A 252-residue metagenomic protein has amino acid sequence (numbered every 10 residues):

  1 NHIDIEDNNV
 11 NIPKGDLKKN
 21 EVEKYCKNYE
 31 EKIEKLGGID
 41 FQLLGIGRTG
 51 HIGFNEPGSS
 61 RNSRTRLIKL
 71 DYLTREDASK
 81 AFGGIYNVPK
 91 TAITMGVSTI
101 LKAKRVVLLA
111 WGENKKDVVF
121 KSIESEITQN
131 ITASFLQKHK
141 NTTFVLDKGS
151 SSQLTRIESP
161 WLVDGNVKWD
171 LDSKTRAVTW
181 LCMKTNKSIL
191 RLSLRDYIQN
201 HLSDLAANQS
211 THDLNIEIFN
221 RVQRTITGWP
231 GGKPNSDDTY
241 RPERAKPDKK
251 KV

Functional and structural regions predicted by a protein language model:
N1-F41, G165-R176, W180-I189, L202 (+1 more regions): Ligand-binding beta-strand-loop-alpha-helix segment within the catalytic cores of soluble metabolic enzymes
I3-D4, I33-G37, R61, S98-K102 (+1 more regions): Solvent-exposed alpha-helices and their adjacent loops that cap or buttress functional pockets in soluble metabolic
N8-N11, D40-L43, H51, R105-L108 (+1 more regions): Structural motif
K19-E21, G83-P89, S122: Short, flexible loop segments at the rims of nucleotide/cofactor-binding pockets, characterized by
V22-K24, I52-S59, S63-T65, V118-S122 (+1 more regions): A short secondary-structure junction signal
I46-H51, P57, E113-N114, S150: Short glycine-rich anion-binding loops that position phosphate/pyrophosphate groups of nucleotides and phosphorylated
T49, G53-V97: Class I SAM-dependent methyltransferase SAM-binding "motif I" and its flanking Rossmann-like core
S98, K102-D238: ATP/nucleoside-binding phosphotransfer catalytic cores, i.e., glycine-rich phosphate-binding loops
